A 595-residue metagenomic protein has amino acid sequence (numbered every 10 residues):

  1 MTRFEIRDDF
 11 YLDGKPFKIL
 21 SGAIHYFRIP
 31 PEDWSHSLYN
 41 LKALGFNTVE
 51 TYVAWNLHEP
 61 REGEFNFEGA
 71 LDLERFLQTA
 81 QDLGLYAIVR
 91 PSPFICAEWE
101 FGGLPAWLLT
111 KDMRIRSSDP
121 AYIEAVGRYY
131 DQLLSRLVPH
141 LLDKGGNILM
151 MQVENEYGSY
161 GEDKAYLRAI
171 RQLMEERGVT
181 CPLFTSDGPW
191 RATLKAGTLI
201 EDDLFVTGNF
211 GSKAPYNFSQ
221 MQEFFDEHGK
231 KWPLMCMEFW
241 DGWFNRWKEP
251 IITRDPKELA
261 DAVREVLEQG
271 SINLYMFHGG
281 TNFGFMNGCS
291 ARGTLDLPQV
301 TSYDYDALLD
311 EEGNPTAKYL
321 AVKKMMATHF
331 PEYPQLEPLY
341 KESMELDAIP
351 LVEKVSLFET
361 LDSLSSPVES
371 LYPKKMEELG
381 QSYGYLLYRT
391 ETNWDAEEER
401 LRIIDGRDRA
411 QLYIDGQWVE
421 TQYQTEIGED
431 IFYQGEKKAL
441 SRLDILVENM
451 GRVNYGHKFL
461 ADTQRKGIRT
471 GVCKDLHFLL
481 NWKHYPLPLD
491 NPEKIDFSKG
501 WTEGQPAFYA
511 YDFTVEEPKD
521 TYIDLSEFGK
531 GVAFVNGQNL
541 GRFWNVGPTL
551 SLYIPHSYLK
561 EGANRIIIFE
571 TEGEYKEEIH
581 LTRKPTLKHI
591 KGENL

Functional and structural regions predicted by a protein language model:
M1-T48, Q78: N-terminal carbohydrate-binding accessory modules
I19-P31, W55-L73, L109-R128, Q152-D163 (+4 more regions): The substrate-binding groove and active-site-proximal loops of carbohydrate-active enzymes, especially glycoside
W34-E100, R171-E176: Aromatic-lined substrate-binding rim segments of carbohydrate-active enzymes
G63-G69, P93-S117, L167, R171 (+2 more regions): Aromatic- and acidic-residue-enriched segments that line the glycan-binding/catalytic groove of carbohydrate-active
D72-V89, K111-I148: An active-site-proximal structural segment forming one wall of the substrate-binding cleft that immediately precedes
Y122-E201: Active-site neighborhood of glycoside hydrolase catalytic domains
E176-R177, N209, K213-A317, M325: Catalytic-core region of carbohydrate-active enzymes that cleave or remodel glycosidic bonds
E398-I414, L443, F513-N536, F543-W544 (+1 more regions): Aromatic-lined ligand-binding clefts that engage carbohydrates, nucleic acids, or primary amines
